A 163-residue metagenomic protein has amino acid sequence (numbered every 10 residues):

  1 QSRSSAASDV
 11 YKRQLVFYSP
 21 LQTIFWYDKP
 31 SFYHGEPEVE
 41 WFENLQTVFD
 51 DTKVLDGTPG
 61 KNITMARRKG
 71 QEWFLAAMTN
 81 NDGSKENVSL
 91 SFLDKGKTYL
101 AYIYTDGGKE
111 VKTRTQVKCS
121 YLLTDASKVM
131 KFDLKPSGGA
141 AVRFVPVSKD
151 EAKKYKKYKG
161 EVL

Functional and structural regions predicted by a protein language model:
Q1-A7, Y11: Single conserved hydrophobic/aromatic residue that forms the stacking wall/gate of nucleotide- or nucleobase-binding
D9, Q22-T23: Mobile "lid/hinge" segments at catalytic clefts and subdomain interfaces of large enzymes
R13-L21: Catalytic domains of carbohydrate-active enzymes that cleave complex glycans
K29-F74, M78, K109-T115: Glycan-recognition and catalytic regions of carbohydrate-active enzymes
T52-K53, T64-M65, C119-Y121, V129-F132: Beta-strand-rich interaction surfaces with strong enrichment in secreted/lumenal proteins
T58-Y99, A140-A141: Carbohydrate-binding surface patches
I103-S127: Solvent-exposed beta-strand/loop surfaces of large extracellular or lumenal domains
Y121-G160: C-terminal beta-strand-rich structural cap/linker in extracellular carbohydrate-active enzymes
